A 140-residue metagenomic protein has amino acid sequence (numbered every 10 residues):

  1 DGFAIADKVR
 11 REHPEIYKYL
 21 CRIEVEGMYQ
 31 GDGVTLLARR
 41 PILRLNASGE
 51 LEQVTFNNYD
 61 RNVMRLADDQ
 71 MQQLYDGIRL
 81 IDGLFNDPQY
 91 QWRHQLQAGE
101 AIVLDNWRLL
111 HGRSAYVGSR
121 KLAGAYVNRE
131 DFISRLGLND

Functional and structural regions predicted by a protein language model:
D1-D140: Active-site environment of non-heme Fe oxygenases that use a 2-His-1-carboxylate facial triad
